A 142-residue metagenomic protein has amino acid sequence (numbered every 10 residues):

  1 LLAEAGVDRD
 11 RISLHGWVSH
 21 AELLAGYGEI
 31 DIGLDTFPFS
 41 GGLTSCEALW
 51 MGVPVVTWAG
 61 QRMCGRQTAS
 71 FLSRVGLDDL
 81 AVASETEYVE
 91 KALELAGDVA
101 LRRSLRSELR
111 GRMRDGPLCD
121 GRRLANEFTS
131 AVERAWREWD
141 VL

Functional and structural regions predicted by a protein language model:
L1-W17: Nucleotide-activated donor-binding/catalytic signature segment of Leloir-type glycosyltransferases, i.e., the conserved
L2, A92, F128, V132: Hydrophobic "lid"/C-terminal helical patch of Rossmann-like NAD(P)-dependent dehydrogenase/epimerase domains
A3, S73, R137: Short polybasic/polar patches that bind polyanions
R9, T36-G121: Catalytic binding pocket for nucleotide-activated donors in carbohydrate/polymer assembly enzymes
S13-A25, S40: Conserved active-site histidine-acidic residue motif and adjacent donor-binding/catalytic loop of glycosyltransferases
I30: An anion/phosphate-binding loop that grips the pyrophosphate of nucleotide cofactors and donors
G33: Receiver (REC) domain switch-region micro-motif
D120-L142: C-terminal alpha-helical cap of glycosyltransferases
